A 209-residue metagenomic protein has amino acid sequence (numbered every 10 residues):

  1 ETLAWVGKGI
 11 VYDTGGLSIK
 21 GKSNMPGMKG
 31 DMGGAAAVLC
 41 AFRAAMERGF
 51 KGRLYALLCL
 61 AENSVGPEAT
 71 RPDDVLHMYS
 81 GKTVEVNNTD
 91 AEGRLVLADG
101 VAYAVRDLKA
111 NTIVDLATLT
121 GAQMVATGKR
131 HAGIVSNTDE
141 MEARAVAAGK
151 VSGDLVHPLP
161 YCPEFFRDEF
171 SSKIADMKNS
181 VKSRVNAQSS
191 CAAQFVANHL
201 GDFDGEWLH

Functional and structural regions predicted by a protein language model:
E1-H209: A generic structural signal for tightly packed, nonpolar segments enriched in small/aliphatic residues
